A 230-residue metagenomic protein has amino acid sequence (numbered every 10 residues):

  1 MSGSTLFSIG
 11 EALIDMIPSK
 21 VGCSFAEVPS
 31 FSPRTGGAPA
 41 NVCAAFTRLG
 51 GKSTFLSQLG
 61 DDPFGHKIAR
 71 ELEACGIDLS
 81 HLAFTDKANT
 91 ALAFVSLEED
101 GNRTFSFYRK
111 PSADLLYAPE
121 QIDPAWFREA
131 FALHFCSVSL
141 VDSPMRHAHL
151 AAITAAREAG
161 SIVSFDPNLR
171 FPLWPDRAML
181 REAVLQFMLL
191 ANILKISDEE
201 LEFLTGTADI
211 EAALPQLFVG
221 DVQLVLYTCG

Functional and structural regions predicted by a protein language model:
M1-D78, Y117: Glycine-rich phosphate/adenosyl-contacting loop at the front of the ribokinase-like
T5-F7, F131-A132, L224: Structural motif
T47, E73, T154-E158, M188: Anion (oxyanion) recognition and catalysis
G50, G76, E158-G160, D221: Glycine-centered short loops/turns at secondary-structure junctions
K52-F135: Conserved N-terminal subdomain of the carbohydrate kinase-like
K110, V138, N168-P172, E199 (+1 more regions): Active-site beta-loop-alpha junctions enriched in small/polar residues
A159, L173-G230: Conserved phosphate/ATP/ADP-binding segment of small-molecule kinases
G160-P167: Short beta-strand/loop segments at the ligand-binding rim of alpha/beta enzyme cores
